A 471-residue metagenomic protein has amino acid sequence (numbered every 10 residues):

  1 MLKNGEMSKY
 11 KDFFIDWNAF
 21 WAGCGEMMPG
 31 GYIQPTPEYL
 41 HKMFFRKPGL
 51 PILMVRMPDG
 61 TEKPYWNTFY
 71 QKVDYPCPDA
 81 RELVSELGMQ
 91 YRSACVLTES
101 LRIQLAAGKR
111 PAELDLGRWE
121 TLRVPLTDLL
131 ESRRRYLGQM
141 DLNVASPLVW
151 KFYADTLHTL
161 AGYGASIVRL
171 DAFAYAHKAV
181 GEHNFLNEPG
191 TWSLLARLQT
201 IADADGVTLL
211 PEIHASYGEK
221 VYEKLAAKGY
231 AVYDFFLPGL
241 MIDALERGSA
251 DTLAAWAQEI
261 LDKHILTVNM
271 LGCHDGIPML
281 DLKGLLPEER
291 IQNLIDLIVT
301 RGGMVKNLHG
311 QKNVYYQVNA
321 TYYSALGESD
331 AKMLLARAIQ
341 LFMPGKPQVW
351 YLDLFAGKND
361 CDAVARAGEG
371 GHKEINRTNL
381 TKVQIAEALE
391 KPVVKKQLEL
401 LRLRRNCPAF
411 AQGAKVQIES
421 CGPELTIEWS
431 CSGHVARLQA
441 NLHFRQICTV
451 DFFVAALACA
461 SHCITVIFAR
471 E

Functional and structural regions predicted by a protein language model:
M1-V450, C463-I464, F468: Active-site and adjacent substrate-binding regions of carbohydrate-active enzymes
